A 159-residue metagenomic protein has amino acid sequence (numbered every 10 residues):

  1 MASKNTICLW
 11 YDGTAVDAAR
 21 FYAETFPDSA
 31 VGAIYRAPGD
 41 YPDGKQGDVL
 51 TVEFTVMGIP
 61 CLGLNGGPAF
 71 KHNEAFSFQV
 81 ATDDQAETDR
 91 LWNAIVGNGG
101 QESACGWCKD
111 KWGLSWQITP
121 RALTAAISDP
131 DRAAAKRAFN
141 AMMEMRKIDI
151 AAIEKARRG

Functional and structural regions predicted by a protein language model:
M1-S3, F70-H72: Short, flexible turn/loop "capping" segments at secondary-structure junctions
T6-C8, T51, S77-Q79: Short aromatic/hydrophobic contact patches that present stacked aromatics for nucleic-acid/ligand binding
L9-G58: Core segments of cupin and vicinal oxygen chelate
Y11, T25, V56-P60, K71-H72 (+4 more regions): Vicinal oxygen chelate
A15, T88, A135: Aromatic/hydrophobic pocket-lining residues that form the small-molecule binding cavity in soluble enzyme cores
A19, D89-W92, F139: Extracytoplasmic/secreted envelope proteins and their assembly/folding machinery, especially bacterial periplasmic
Y41-D43, E74-F76, G159: A charge-rich, low-complexity, intrinsically flexible signal that marks solvent-exposed coils, linkers, repeats
P130-G159: C-terminal cap/linker of serine protease catalytic domains
